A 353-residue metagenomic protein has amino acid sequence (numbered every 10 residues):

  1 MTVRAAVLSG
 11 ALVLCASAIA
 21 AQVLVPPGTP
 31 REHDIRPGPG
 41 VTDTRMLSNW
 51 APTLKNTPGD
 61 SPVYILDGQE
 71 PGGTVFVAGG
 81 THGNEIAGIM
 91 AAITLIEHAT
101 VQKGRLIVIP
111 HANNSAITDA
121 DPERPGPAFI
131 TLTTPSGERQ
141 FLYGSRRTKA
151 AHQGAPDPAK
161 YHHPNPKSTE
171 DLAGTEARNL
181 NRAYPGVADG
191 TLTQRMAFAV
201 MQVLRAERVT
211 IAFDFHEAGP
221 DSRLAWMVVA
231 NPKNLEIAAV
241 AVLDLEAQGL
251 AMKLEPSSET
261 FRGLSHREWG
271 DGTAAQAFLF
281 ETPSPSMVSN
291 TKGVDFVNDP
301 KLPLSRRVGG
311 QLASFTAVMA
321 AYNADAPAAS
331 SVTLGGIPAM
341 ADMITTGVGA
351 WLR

Functional and structural regions predicted by a protein language model:
M1-V7, A21-I65, H98, A188 (+2 more regions): C-terminal accessory segments enriched in acidic
S9-S17: Bacterial N-terminal signal peptides
G68-T74: Proline/glycine-enriched tight loop/beta-turn segments at coil->beta junctions that connect or precede beta-strands
T74-G80, I109, A183: Short glycine-rich or small-residue beta-strand-to-loop segments that form or flank ligand, phosphate, metal/Fe-S
V77-A78, L180-N181, L279-E281: Active-site-proximal beta-strand elements of phosphoester/diester hydrolases
T81-E85: Short, glycine-rich nucleotide/cofactor-binding loops
I86-A87, A91, Q102-V240: Active-site/substrate-binding loop(s) of hydrolase catalytic cores
A91-E97: …and closely analogous acidic/polar surface helices at protein-protein or active-site interfaces in A-domain-like
